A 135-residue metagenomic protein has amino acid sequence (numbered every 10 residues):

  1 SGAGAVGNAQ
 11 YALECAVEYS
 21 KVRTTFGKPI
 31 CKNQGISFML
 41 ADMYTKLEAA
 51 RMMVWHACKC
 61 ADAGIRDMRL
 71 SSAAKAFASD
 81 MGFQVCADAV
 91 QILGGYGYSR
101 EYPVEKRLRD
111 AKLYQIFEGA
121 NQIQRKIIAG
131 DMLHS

Functional and structural regions predicted by a protein language model:
S1-S135: Alpha-helical interface subdomain recognition
